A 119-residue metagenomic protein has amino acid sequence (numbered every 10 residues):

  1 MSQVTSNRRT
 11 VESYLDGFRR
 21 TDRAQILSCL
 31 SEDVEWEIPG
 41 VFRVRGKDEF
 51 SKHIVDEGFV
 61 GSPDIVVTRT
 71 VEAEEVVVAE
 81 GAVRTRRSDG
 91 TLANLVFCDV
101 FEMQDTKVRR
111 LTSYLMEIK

Functional and structural regions predicted by a protein language model:
M1-A24, S28-E32: Short, low-complexity N-terminal intrinsically disordered segments enriched in polar/charged residues
A24-L27, E32-A73: A solvent-exposed, acidic/Ser-Thr-rich amphipathic alpha-helical stretch
F59, T85-A93: Short, cysteine-centered beta-strand-loop-beta hairpins and adjacent loop/turn segments enriched in charged/polar
P63-V66, E80, A93-C98: Short, surface-exposed coil-to-beta transition loops
E74-V83: A short hydrophobic beta-strand element
V83-T85, M103: Hydrophobic beta-strand positions in extracellular immunoglobulin-like domains
V96-K119: Short beta-strand edge/turn micro-motifs at domain boundaries
